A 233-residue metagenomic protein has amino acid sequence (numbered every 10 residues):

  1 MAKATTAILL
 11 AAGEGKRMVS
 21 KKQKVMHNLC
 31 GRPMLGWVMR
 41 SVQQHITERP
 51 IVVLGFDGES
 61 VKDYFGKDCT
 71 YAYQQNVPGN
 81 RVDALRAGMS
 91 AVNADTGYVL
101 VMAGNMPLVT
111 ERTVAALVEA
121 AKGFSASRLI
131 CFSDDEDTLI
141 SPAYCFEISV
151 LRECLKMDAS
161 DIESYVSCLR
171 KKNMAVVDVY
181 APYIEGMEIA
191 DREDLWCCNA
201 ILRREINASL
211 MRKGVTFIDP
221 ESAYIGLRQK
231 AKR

Functional and structural regions predicted by a protein language model:
M1-S20: N-terminal nucleotide-binding beta1-loop-alpha1 segment
M1-T6, P33-V101, L108-R112, E119: Conserved N-terminal catalytic core of the sugar/cofactor nucleotidyltransferase
A11, L54, A103, S133: Short beta-strand/turn micro-motifs composed of small residues that flank or help shape donor/cofactor-binding pockets
K22-N28: Short glycine-enriched, charge-decorated loop/helix-capping segments at active-site entrances that position
T47, T96, F124-L129, M174: Short, high-confidence coil segments that cap the C-terminus of an alpha-helix and link into the following beta-strand
T110-D135: Conserved donor-nucleotide/metal-binding helix-loop-beta segment in metal-dependent transferases, i.e., the alpha-helix
D134-R212: Catalytic-core segments of class I nucleotidyltransferases/pyrophosphorylases that form NMP-activated intermediates
T216-R233: Structural signal for interior beta-strand "rungs" in well-ordered beta-sheet cores of soluble enzyme domains
